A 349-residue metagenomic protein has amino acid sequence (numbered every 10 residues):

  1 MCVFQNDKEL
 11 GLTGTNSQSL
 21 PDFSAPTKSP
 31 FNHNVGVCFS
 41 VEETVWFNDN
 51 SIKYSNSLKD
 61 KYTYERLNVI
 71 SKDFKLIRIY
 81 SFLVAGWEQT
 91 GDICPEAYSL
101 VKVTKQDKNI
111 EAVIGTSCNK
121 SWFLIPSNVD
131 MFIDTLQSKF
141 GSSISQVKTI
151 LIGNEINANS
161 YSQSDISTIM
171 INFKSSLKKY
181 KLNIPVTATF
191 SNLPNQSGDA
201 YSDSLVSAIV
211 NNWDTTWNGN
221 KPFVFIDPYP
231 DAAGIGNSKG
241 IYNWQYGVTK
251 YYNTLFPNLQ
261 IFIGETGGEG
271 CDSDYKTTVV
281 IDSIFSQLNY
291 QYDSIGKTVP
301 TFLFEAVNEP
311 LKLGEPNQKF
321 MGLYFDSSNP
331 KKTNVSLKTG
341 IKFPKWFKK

Functional and structural regions predicted by a protein language model:
C2, D7-K75, L83: Boundary/entry segment of secreted carbohydrate-active catalytic domains
G11-N16, L20-N32, T44-Y54, S273-V279 (+2 more regions): Aromatic-rich peripheral "rim/lid" segments of glycoside hydrolase catalytic domains that contact and position glycan
L20-D22, K61-T63, G91-L100, S127-S138 (+2 more regions): Alpha-helical scaffolding within the catalytic cores of extracellular/periplasmic polymer-degrading hydrolases
S40, T44, D49-K59, F82-N195: Substrate-binding cleft of extracellular glycoside hydrolase catalytic domains
I77, I150, V224, T301: Conserved, mostly hydrophobic/aromatic
I114, S145-K148, N154, F190-N192 (+2 more regions): Aromatic- and acid-rich polysaccharide-binding/catalytic face of secreted or lumenal carbohydrate-active enzymes
K178-S202, N258-E269, T298-E309: Aromatic-lined carbohydrate-recognition surfaces of secreted/lumenal glycan-active proteins
Q245-I263, G268-G296: Catalytic-core region of carbohydrate-active enzymes that cleave or remodel glycosidic bonds
